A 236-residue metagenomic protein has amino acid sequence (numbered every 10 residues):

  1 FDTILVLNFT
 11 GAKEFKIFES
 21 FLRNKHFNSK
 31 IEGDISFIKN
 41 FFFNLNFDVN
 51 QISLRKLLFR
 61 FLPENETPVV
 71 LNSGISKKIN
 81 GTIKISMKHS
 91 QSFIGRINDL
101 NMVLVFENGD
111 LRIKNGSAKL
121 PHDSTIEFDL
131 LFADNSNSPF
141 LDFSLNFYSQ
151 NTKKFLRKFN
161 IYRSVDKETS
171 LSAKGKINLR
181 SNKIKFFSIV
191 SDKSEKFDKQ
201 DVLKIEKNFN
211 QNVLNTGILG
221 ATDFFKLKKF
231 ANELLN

Functional and structural regions predicted by a protein language model:
F1-N236: Membrane-proximal interfacial segments on either side of biological membranes
